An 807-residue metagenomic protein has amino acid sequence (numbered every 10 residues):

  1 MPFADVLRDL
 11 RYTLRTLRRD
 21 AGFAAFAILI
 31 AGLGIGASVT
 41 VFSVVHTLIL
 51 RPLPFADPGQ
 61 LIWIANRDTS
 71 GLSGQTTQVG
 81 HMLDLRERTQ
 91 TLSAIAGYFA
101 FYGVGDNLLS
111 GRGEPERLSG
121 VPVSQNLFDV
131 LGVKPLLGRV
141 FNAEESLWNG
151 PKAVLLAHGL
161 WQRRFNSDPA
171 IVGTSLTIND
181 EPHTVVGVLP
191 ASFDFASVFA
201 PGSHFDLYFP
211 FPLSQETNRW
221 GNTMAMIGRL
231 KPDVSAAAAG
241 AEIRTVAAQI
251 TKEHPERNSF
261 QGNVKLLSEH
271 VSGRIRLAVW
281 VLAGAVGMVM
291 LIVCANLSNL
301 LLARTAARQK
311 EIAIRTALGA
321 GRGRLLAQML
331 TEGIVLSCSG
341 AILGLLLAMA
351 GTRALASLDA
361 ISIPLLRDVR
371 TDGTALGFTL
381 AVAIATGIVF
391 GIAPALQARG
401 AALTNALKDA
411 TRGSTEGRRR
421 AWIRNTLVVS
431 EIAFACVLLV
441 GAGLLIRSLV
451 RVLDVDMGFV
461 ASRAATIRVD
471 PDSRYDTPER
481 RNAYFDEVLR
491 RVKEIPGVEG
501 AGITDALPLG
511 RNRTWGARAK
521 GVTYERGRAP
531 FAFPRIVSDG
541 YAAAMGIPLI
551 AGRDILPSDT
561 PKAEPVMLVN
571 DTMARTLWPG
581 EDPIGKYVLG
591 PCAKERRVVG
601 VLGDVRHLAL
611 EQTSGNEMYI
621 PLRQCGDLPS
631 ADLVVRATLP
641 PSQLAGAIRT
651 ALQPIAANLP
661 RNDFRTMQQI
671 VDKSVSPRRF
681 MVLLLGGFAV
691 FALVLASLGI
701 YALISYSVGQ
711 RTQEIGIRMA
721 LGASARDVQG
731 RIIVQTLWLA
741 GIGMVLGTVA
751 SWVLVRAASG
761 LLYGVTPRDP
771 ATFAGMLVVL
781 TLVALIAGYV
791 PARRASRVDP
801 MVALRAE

Functional and structural regions predicted by a protein language model:
M1-A24, L267-S272, L300-A327, T331 (+3 more regions): Alpha-helical transmembrane segments of integral membrane proteins
D20-L48, P52, I292-A295, S337-A341 (+4 more regions): Short, strongly hydrophobic transmembrane alpha-helices
S43-V44, S298, I334-A406, L444-R447 (+1 more regions): Small-residue-rich transmembrane alpha-helices
V45-G59, R67, D194, A200-S214 (+8 more regions): Short juxtamembrane loops and helix-capping segments at transmembrane helix boundaries of multi-pass membrane proteins
L53-G103, N222-I227, V452, D456-G516: Membrane-proximal extracellular/periplasmic loop immediately following the first transmembrane helix
N107, S119-A143, P151-W280, R353 (+4 more regions): Mid-to-C-terminal secondary-structure elements that act as membrane-proximal/extracytoplasmic interface segments
L282-A313, L325, I384-A398, G443 (+2 more regions): A hydrophobic alpha-helix feature that marks transmembrane segments and, especially, their cytosolic C-terminal ends
V293-S337, L698-A740, M744, A757 (+2 more regions): Interfacial "coupling" helices/loops that link adjacent transmembrane helices in transporter permeases
